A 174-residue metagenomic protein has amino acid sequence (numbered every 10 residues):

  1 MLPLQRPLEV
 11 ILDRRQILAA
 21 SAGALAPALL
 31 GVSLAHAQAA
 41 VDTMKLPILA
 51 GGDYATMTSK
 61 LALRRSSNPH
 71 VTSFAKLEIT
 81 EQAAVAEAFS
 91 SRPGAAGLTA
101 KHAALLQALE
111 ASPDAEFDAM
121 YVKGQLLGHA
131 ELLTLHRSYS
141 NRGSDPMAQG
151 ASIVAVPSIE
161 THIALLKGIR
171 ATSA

Functional and structural regions predicted by a protein language model:
M1-L12, G23-A28: N-terminal secretory signal peptides
A19: Phosphate-coordinating loops and pocket residues in cytosolic domains that bind phosphorylated ligands
S33-A37: Sec/Tat signal peptide C-region and signal peptidase I cleavage site
A39-A174: All-alpha RGS (Regulator of G-protein Signaling) helical domain and cognate RGS-like helical scaffolds
